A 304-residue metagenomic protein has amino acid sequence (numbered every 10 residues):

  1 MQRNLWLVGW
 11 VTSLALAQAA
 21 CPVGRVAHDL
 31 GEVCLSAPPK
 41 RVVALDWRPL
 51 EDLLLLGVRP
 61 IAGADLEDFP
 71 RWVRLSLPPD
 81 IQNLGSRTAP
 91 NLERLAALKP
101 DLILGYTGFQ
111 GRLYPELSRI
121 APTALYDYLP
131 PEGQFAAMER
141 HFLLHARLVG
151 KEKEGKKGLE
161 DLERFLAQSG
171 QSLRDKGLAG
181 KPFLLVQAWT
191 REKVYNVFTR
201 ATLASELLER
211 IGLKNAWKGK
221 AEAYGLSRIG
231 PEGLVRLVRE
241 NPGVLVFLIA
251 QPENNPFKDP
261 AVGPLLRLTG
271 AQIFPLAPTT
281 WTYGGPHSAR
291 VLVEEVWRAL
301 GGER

Functional and structural regions predicted by a protein language model:
M1-V8: Bacterial N-terminal signal peptides that target proteins for export
W10-A20: Hydrophobic h-region of N-terminal signal peptides that target proteins for export in Gram-negative bacteria
H28-L30, L84-L92, A221-E232: Short helix-initiation/N-cap motifs at beta->coil->alpha
R41, D46-R94: A short, structured surface patch at a secondary-structure boundary
E67-W72, N196-S227: Alpha-helical, coiled-coil/dimerization segments enriched in small aliphatic residues
K99-G105, P122, L234, V238-L245: Proline-aspartate-enriched helix->loop->beta-strand connector
L113, R119-T190, T282-R304: Extracytoplasmic substrate-binding proteins
R239-R304: Structured C-terminal subdomain patch of bacterial secreted/periplasmic proteins
